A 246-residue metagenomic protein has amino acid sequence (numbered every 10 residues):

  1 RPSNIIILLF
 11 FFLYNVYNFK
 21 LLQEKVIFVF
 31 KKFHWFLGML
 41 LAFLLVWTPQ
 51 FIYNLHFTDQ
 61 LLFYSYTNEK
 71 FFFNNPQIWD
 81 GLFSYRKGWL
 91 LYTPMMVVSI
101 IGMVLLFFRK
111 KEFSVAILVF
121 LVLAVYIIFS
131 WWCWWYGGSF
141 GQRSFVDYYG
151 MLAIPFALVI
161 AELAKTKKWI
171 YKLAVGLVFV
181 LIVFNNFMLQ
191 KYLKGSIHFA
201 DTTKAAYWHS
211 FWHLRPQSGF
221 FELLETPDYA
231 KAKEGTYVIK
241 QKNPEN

Functional and structural regions predicted by a protein language model:
I6-F43, I100-K110, I154: Perimembrane helix-loop-helix junctions
F10-F11, F33-V104, I117-I128, V183-G195: Membrane-lumen/periplasm interface segments of specific transmembrane helices in polyprenyl phosphate-linked
Y17-E24, H56-Q60, L105-E112, W134 (+3 more regions): Juxtamembrane transmembrane-helix termini
K32, F36, G88, K110-S114 (+3 more regions): Membrane-interface helix-boundary signature
L91-V119, L152-V159, A174-F179: Hydrophobic, aromatic-rich transmembrane alpha-helices and their immediate juxtamembrane boundary segments
G137-V146: Non-cytosolic membrane-interface motifs at loop->transmembrane helix junctions
S139, L173-N246: Membrane-embedded, lumen/periplasm-facing catalytic core of multi-pass transferases that use lipid-linked donors
